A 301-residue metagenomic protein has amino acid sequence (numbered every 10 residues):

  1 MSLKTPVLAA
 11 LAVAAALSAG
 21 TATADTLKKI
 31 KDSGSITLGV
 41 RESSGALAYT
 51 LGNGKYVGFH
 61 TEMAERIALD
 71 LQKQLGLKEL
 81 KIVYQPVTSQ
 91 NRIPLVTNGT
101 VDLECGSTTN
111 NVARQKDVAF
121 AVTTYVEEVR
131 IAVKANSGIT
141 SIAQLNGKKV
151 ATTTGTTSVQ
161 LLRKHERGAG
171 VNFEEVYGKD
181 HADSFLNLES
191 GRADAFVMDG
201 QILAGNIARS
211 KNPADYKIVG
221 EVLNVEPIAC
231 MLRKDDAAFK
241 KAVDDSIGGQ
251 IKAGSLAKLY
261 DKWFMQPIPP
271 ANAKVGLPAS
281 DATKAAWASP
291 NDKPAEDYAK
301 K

Functional and structural regions predicted by a protein language model:
A24-N53, G138-G147, T283-K301: Immediate post-signal peptide segment of exported/extracytoplasmic ligand-binding proteins
K28-E104: Extracytoplasmic small-molecule ligand-binding "clamshell" domains of the periplasmic binding protein/Venus flytrap
T37-A46, Y56-K73, T109, E127-H181 (+1 more regions): Bilobed "Venus flytrap"/periplasmic-binding protein-like clamshell domains and structurally analogous long
E42-S43, Y125-N136, A208-D244, Q266-N291: Periplasmic-binding protein-like
E62-D70, A143, K148-K149, T154-T156 (+1 more regions): Extended ligand-binding regions for polar small-molecule ligands
L77-Q144, K284-P294: Acidic, polar ligand-binding/catalytic clefts
N91, C105-K116, L161-G168, E189-S190 (+2 more regions): A ligand-binding cleft/hinge motif common to bilobed small-molecule-binding domains
Q160-V176, A214-Y216, I247-K301: Ligand-binding clefts/hinges and TM-proximal coupling segments of bilobed small-molecule sensing domains
